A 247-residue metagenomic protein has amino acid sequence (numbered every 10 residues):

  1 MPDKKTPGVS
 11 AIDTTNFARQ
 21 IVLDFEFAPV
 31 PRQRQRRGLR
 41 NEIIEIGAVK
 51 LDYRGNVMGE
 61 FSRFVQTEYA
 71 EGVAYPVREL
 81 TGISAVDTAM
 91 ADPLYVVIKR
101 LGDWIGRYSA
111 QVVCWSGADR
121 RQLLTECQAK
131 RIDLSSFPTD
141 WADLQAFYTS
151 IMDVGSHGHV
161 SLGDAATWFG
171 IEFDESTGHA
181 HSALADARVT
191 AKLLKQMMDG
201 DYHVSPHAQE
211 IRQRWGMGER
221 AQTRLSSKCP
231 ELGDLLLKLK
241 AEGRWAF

Functional and structural regions predicted by a protein language model:
P2-Q128, T167-I171, E175: Conserved non-catalytic scaffold segment of RNase H-like nuclease domains
P2-T14, A191-F247: Acidic two-metal-ion nuclease catalytic site recognized across multiple nuclease folds, prominently DnaQ/RNase D-T
L23, A142, A185: Active-site flanking residues adjacent to catalytic metal/cofactor-binding acidic residues
Q128-P138: A short alpha->loop->secondary-structure connector
S136, G155-G170: A structural motif
W141-H157: Short alpha-helix plus adjacent loop in nuclease-associated cores
S176-H181: A short glycine-threonine-serine/GTX helix/turn-capping micro-motif
S182-L193: Acidic, divalent-metal-coordinating active-site segment for phosphoryl/phosphodiester hydrolysis, typified by short
